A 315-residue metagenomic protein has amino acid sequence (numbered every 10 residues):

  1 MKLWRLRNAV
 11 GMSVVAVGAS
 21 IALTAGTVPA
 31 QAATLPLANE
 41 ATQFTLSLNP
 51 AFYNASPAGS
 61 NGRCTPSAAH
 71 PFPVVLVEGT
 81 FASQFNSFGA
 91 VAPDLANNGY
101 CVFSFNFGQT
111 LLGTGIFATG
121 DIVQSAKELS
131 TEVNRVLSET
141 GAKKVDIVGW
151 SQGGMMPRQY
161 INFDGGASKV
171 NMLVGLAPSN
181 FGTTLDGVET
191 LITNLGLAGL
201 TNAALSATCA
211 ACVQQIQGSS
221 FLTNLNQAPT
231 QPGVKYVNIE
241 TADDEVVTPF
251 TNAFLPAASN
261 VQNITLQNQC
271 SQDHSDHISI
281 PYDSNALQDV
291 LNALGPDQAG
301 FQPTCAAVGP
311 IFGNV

Functional and structural regions predicted by a protein language model:
K2-N97, A306-V315: Flexible, membrane-associating and regulatory peripheral segments of lipid-active enzymes
H70-P73, N98-F103, T140-V145, A167-M172 (+2 more regions): Loop/turn elements at helix/coil->beta-strand transitions in domains of secreted/extracellular proteins
F72, L76, N86, A90 (+7 more regions): Extracytoplasmic/secreted proteins, especially bacterial periplasmic and envelope-associated proteins
E78, V102, V123-L225: Serine-dependent carboxylesterase/thioesterase catalytic core of lipase-like alpha/beta-hydrolase/SGNH enzymes
G79-S83, G108-L112, W150-M155, P178-T183 (+2 more regions): Solvent-exposed loop/turn segments at secondary-structure junctions within structured extracellular/periplasmic domains
A92-G113: Conserved alpha/beta-hydrolase
L112-E128: Catalytic nucleophile-loop/oxyanion-hole region of alpha/beta-hydrolase and closely related hydrolase-like folds
Q231-V315: C-terminal catalytic-base region of ester-bond hydrolases, centering on the histidine of the charge-relay
